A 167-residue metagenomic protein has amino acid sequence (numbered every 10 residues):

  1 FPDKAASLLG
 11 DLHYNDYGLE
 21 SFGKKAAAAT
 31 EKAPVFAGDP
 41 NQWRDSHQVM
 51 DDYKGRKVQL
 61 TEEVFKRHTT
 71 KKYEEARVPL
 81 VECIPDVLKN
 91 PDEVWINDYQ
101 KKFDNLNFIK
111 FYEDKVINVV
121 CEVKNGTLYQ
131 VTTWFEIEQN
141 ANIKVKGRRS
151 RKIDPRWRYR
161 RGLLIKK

Functional and structural regions predicted by a protein language model:
F1-K167: Ribonuclease/tRNase effector modules and their secretory precursors
